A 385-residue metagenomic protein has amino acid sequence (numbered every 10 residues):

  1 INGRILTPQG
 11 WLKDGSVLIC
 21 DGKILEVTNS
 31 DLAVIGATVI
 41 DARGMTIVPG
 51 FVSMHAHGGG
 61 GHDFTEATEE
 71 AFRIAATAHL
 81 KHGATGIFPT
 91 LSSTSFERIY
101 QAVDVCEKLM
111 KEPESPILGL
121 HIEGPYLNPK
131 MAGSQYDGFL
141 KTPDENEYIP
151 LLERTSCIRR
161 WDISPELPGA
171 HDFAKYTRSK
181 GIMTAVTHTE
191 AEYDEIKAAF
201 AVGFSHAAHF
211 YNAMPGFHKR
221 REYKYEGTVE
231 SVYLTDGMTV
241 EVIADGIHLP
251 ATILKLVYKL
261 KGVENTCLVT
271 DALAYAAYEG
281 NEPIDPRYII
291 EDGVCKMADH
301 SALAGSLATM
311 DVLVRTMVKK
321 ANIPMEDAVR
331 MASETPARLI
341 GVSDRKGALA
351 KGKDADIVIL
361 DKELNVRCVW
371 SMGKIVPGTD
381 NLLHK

Functional and structural regions predicted by a protein language model:
I1-V34: N-terminal metal-binding scaffold of metallo-dependent hydrolase/deaminase domains
N2-I5, Q9, A33-E69, R73 (+1 more regions): Replace "His-x-His-based motif
G3, G280, R338, A348-K385: C-terminal cap of metal-dependent C-N hydrolases
G44, H79, I122, T177 (+3 more regions): Conserved, mostly hydrophobic/aromatic
H57, G61, R73-A102, S115-N128 (+4 more regions): Divalent metal-dependent hydrolysis catalytic cores, especially in the metallo-beta-lactamase
T77-F88, N128-T155, A198-T239, E279-L303: Active-site gating loops and adjacent loop-to-helix segments of metal-dependent hydrolytic enzymes
E153-Y278: Active-site core of metal-dependent hydrolases
K224-V242, Y258-T270, Y275-L360: His/Asp/Glu-enriched, well-ordered alpha-helical/loop segment that forms or immediately abuts the divalent-metal
